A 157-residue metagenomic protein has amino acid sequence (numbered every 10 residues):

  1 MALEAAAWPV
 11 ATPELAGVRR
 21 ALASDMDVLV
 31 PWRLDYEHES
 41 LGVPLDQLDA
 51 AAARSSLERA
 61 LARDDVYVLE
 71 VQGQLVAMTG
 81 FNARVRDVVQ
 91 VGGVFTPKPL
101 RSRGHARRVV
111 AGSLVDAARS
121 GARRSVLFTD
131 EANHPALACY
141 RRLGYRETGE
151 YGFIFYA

Functional and structural regions predicted by a protein language model:
M1-E14, I154: Acyl-donor-binding surface of acyltransferase catalytic domains
G17-P31: A short beta-loop-alpha structural element at the N-terminal edge of CoA-dependent acyl/N-acetyltransferase catalytic
H38-S56: Conserved GNAT-fold acetyl-CoA-binding loop/helix
R54-E58, R63-T79: Conserved beta-hairpin
A83-V91: A conserved beta-turn-beta hairpin within the catalytic core of GNAT-like acetyltransferases that forms part
G92-K98, S102-R119, L137-R142: Conserved acetyl-CoA-binding loop-helix of GNAT-fold acetyltransferases
A117-T129: Conserved GNAT acetyl-CoA-binding A-motif
L127-L137, I154-A157: Conserved beta-strand-loop-alpha-helix junction that forms the acyl-donor binding cleft
